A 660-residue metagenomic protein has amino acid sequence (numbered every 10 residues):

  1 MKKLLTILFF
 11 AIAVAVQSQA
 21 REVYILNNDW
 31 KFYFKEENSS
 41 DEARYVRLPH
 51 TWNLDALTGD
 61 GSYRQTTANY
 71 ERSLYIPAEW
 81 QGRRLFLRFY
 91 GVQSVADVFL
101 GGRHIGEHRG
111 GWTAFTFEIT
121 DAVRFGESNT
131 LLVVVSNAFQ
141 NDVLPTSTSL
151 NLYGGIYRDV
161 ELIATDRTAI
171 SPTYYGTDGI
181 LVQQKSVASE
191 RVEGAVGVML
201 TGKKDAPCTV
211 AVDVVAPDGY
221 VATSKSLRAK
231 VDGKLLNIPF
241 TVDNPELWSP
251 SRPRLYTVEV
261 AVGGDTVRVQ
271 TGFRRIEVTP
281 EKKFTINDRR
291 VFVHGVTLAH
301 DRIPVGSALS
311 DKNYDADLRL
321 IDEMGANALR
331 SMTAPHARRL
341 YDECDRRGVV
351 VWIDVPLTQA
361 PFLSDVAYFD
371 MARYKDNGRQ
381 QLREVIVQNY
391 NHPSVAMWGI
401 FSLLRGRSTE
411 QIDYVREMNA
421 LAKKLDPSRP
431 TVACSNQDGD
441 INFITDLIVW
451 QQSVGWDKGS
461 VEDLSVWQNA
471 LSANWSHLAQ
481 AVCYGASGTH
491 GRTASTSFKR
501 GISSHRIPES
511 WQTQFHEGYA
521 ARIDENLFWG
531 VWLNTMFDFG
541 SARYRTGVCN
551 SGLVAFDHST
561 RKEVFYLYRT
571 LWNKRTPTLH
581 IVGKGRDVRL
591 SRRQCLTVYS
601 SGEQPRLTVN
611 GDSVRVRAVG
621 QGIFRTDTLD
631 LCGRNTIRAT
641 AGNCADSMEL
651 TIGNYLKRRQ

Functional and structural regions predicted by a protein language model:
M1-R21: Bacterial Sec-dependent N-terminal signal peptides
Y24, F32-E37, D60-G61, Q65-T173 (+8 more regions): Accessory beta-strand-rich segments of carbohydrate-active enzymes
P49-I76, W80-R88, Q93-G101, G106-R109 (+7 more regions): Active-site-adjacent substrate/metal-binding segments within catalytic domains of carbohydrate-active enzymes
F117-A122, P239-P253: Signal that preferentially marks extracellular ectodomain short beta-strand elements of beta-sandwich modules
R167-G202, R569-G602: Surface beta-strand/loop "capping" patches
R191-R228, L236, R593-V614, N635-T640: Beta-strand-rich binding/interaction modules
L318-L320, A328-T560, V564, Y568 (+4 more regions): Substrate-binding/catalytic cleft of secreted carbohydrate-active enzymes, primarily glycoside hydrolases
